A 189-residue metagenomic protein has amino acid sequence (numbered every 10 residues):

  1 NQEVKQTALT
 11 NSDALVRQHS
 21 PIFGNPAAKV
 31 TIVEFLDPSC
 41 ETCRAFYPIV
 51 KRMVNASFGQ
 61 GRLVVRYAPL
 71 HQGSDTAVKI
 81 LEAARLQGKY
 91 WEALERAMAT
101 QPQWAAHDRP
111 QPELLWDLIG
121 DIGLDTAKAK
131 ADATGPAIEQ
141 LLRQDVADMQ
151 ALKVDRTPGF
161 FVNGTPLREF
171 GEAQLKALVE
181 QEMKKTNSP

Functional and structural regions predicted by a protein language model:
N1-G73, I138-R156, E182-P189: Extracytoplasmic thiol/disulfide redox context detector
I22-F23, W104, L167: Short clusters of hydrophobic/aromatic residues that line enzyme substrate/ligand-binding pockets
F23-P26, E41-T42, I80, L118-G123: A broad, low-specificity signal for short, low-complexity segments enriched in glycine/proline and polar/charged
T31, A45, I49, D75-K79 (+7 more regions): Extracytoplasmic/secreted proteins, especially bacterial periplasmic and envelope-associated proteins
I32, L36, Y67-P69, A97 (+2 more regions): A mature extracytoplasmic/lumenal domain signature
S39, P69-L70, A83-L86, G135 (+2 more regions): Short beta->alpha junction loops/turns
A56-I119: Structural microenvironment flanking redox-active thiols in thiol-disulfide oxidoreductases
W116-P189: C-terminal cap of thioredoxin/glutaredoxin-like
